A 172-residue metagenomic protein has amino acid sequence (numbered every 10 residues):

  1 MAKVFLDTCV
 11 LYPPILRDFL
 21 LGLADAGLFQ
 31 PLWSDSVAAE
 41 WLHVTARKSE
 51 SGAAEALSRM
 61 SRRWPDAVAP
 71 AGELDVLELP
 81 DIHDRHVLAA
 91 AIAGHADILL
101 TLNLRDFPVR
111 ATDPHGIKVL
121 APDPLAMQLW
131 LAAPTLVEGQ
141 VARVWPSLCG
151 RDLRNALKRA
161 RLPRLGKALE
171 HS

Functional and structural regions predicted by a protein language model:
K3, P14-K48: PIN/NYN-family metal-dependent endoribonuclease catalytic core
V4-C9: Asp-based phosphoryl-transfer active-site loop
Q30, P65-V68, K118: Conserved beta-strand segments of alpha/beta enzyme cores
A38-E40, L74-E78, L125-L129: A short acidic, often aromatic-flanked loop/helix-cap motif at beta-alpha or helix-coil junctions that lines enzyme
A39-R62, Q128, A132-R143, S147: Extended, non-globular alpha-helical segments
R59, P65-I98, L148-L153, R159-S172: Active-site neighborhoods of divalent-metal-dependent phosphate/nucleic-acid chemistry enzymes
D84-K118: Acidic, metal-binding active-site segment of PIN/NYN-like and related structure-specific nucleases
R105-S172: Acidic, PIN/NYN-like endoribonuclease modules and their adjacent C-terminal/linker elements
